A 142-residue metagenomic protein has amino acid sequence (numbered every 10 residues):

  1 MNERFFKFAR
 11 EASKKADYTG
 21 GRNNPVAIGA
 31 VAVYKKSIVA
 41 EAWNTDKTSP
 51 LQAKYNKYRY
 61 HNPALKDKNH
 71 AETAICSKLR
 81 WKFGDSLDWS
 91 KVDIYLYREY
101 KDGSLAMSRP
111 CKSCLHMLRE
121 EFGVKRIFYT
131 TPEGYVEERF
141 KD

Functional and structural regions predicted by a protein language model:
M1-D142: Zinc-dependent deaminase catalytic domain
